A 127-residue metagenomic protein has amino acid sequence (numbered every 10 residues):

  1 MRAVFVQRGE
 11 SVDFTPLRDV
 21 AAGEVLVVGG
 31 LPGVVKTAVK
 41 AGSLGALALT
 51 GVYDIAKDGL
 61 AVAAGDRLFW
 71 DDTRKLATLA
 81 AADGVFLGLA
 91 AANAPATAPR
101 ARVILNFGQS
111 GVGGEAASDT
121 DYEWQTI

Functional and structural regions predicted by a protein language model:
M1-I127: Surface-exposed, low-hydrophobicity beta-strand/loop segments enriched in small/polar/acidic residues
